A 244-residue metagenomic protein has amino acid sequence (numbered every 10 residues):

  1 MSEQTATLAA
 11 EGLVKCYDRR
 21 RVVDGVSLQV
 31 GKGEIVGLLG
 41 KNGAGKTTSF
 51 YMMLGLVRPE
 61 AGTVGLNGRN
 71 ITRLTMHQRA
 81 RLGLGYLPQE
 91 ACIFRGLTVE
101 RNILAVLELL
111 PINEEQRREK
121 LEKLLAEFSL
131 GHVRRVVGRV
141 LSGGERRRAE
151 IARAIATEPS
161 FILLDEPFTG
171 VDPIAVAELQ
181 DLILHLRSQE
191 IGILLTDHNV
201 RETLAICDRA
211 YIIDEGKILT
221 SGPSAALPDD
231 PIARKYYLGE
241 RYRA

Functional and structural regions predicted by a protein language model:
L39-K41: The feature captures the beta-strand-to-loop junction immediately N-terminal to the Walker
N70-E90, E114-R118, R134, S224-A233: ABC ATPase NBD coupling module
L104, E115-V133, Q180-L184, I232: Conserved ABC ATPase "signature" region
V137-L141, E145: Conserved ABC ATPase signature
E158: Conserved catalytic motifs of ABC-family nucleotide-binding domains
I162-E166: Catalytic Walker B motif of ABC-type/P-loop ATPase nucleotide-binding domains
